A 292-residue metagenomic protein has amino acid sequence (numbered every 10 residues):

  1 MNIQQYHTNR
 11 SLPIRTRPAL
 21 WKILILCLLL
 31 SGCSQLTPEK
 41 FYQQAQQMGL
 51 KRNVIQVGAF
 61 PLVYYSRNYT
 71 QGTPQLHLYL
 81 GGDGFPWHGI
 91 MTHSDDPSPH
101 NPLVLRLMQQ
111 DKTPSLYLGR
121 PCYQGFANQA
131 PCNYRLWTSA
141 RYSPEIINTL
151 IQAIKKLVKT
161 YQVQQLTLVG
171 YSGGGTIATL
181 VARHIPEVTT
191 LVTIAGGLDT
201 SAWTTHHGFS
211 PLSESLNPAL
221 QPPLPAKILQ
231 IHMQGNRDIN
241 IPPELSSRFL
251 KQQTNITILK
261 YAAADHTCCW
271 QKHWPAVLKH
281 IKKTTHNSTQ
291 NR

Functional and structural regions predicted by a protein language model:
S31-G32: C-terminal motif of bacterial Sec signal peptides marking the signal peptidase cleavage site
V57-N68: A short loop-to-beta-strand scaffold at the N-terminal edge of the catalytic core in hydrolase folds
Y69-G119, Q124: Short, surface-exposed "cap/lid" segments of acyl-processing enzymes
G119-R141: Cap/lid segment of the alpha/beta-hydrolase catalytic domain
N133-V158: Alpha/beta-hydrolase active-site loop
V169-G174, A178: Gly/Ala-rich beta-loop-alpha elbow adjacent to hydrolase catalytic centers
G196-G197, S201-A263: The feature captures the conserved acid-bearing segment of alpha/beta-hydrolase catalytic domains
E244, K251-R292: C-terminal catalytic histidine-bearing segment of alpha/beta-hydrolase fold enzymes
